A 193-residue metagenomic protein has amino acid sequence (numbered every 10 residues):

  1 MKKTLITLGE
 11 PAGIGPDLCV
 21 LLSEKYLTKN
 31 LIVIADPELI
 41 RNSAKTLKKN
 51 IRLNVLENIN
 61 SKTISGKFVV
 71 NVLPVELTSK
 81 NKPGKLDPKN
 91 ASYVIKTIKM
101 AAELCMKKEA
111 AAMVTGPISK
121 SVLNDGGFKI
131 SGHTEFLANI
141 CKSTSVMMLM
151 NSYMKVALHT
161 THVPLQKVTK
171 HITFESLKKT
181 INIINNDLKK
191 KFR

Functional and structural regions predicted by a protein language model:
M1-H133, F174-R193: Contiguous, glycine/small-aliphatic-enriched amphipathic segments in soluble metabolic enzymes
S131-A157, T161-Q166: Flexible loop/hinge segments that line or gate small-molecule binding clefts
Q166-E175: Surface-exposed cleft-lining segments at the edges of enzyme active sites
